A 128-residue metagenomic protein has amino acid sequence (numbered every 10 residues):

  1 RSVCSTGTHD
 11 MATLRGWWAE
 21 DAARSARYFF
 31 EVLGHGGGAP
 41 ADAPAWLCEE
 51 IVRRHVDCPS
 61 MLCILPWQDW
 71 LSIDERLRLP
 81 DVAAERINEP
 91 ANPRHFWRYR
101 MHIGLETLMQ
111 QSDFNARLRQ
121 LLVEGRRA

Functional and structural regions predicted by a protein language model:
R1-A128: Catalytic cores of glycan-processing enzymes that make or break glycosidic bonds
